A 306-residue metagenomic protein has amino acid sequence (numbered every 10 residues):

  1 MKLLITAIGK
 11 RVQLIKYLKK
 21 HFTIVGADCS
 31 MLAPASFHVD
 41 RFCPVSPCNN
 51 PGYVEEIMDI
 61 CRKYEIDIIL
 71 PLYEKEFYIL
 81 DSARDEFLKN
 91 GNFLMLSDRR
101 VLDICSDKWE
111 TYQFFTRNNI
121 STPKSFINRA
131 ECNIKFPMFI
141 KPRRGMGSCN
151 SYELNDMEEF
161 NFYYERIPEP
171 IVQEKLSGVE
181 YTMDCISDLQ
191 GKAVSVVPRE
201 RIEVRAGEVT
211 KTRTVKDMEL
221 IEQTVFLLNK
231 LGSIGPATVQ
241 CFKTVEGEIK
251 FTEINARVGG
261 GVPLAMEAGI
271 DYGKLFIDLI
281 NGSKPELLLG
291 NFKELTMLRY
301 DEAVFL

Functional and structural regions predicted by a protein language model:
M1-M95: ATP-binding N-terminal substructure of ATP-dependent carboxylate-amine bond-forming enzymes
P34-H38, G52-E55, S97, D103-D107 (+2 more regions): Short, charged, surface-exposed secondary-structure boundary motifs
H38, E65, S121, K192 (+1 more regions): Short loop/turn motifs at secondary-structure junctions
C43, Y64, K216-L306: ATP-dependent carboxylate activation and anion-phosphoryl transfer catalytic cores that bind Mg-ATP to form
R99-G178, L189-K192, M218: Active-site nucleotide/adenylate-binding loops and adjacent lid/helix of ATP-dependent enzymes
Y152-G232, F242-K250: Phosphate-binding site of ATP-dependent enzymes
